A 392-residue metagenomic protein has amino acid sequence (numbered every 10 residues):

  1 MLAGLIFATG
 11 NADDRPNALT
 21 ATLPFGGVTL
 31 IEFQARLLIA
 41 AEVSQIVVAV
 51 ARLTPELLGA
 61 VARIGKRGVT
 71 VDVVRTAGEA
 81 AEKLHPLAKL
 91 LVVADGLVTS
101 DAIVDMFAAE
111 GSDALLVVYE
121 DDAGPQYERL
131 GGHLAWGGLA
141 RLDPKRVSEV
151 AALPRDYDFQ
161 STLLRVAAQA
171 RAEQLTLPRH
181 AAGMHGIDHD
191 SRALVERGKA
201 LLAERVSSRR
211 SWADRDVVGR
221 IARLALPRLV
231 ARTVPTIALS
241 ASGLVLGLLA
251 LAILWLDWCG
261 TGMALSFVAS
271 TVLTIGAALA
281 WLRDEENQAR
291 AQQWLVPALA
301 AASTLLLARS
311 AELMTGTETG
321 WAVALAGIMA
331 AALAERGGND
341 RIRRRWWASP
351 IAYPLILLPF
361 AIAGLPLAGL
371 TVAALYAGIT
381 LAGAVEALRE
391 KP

Functional and structural regions predicted by a protein language model:
M1-A18, T22, A377-G383: N-terminal nucleotide-binding beta1-loop-alpha1 segment
A21-Q34: Short catalytic helix/loop segments, enriched in acidic residues and glycine and frequently bearing histidine
L37-S44: Short, acidic, metal-binding catalytic loop of nucleotide-sugar glycosyltransferases
R52-A108: Short phosphate-binding loop-to-helix
H85-L87, V98-R171, W281-T319, I342-P359: Conserved core of the sugar-phosphate nucleotidyltransferase
H133-G247: Conserved alpha/beta core of the MobA/IspD/sugar-nucleotide pyrophosphorylase nucleotidyltransferase superfamily
R215-P297: Core alpha-helical transmembrane segments of integral membrane proteins
A298-P392: Generic detector of multi-pass transmembrane helix bundles and their immediately adjacent loops in polytopic membrane
